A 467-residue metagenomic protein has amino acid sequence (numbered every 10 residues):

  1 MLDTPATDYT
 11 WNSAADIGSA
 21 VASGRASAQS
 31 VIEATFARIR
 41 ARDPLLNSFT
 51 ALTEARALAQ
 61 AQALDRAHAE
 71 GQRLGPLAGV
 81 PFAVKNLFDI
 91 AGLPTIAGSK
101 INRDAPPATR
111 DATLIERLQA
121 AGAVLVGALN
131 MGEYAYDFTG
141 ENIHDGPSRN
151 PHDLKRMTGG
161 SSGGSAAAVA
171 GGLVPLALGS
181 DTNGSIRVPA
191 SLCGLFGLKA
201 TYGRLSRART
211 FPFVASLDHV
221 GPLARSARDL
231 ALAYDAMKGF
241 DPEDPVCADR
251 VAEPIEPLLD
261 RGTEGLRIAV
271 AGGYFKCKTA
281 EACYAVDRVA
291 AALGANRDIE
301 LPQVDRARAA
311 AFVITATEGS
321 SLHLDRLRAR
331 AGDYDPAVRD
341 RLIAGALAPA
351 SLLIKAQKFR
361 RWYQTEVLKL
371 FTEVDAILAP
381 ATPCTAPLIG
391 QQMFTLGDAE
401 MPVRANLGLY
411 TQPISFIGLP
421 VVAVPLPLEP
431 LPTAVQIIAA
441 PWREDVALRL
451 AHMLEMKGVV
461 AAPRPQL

Functional and structural regions predicted by a protein language model:
M1-L58, A69, P463-L467: An N-terminal boundary/leader segment
P5, L77-A97, G262-A271, V313-L368 (+4 more regions): Short helix-loop capping/hinge segments that flank enzyme active sites or metal/cofactor-binding pockets
D16-S23, N102-P106, D218-R225, I343-A348 (+1 more regions): Short, well-ordered beta-strand elements within core beta-sheets of diverse protein domains
R25-E33, Q62-D65, A280-E300, L324-A329 (+1 more regions): Acyltransferase
T35, A57, L230, I268 (+4 more regions): Residue-level signal for inorganic ion chemistry
A41, A120, G171-A271, D287 (+6 more regions): Structural helix-boundary/capping segments
L77-V220, A271-G273, A379-A399: Short glycine/serine-rich loop/turn segments
